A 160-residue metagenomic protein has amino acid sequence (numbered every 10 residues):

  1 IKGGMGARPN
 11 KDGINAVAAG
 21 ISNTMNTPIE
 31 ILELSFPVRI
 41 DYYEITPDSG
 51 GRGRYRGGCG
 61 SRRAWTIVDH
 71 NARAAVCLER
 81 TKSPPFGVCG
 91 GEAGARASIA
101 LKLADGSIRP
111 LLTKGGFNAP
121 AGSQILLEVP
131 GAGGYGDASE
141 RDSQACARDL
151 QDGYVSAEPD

Functional and structural regions predicted by a protein language model:
I1-P159: Glycine/proline-enriched, intrinsically flexible loops and inter-domain linkers
